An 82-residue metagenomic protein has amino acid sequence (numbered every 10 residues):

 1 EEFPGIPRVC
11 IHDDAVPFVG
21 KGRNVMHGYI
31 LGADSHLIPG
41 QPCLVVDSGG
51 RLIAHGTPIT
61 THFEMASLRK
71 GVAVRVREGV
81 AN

Functional and structural regions predicted by a protein language model:
E1-N82: Accessory RNA 3′-end/elbow-binding domains used by RNA modification enzymes
